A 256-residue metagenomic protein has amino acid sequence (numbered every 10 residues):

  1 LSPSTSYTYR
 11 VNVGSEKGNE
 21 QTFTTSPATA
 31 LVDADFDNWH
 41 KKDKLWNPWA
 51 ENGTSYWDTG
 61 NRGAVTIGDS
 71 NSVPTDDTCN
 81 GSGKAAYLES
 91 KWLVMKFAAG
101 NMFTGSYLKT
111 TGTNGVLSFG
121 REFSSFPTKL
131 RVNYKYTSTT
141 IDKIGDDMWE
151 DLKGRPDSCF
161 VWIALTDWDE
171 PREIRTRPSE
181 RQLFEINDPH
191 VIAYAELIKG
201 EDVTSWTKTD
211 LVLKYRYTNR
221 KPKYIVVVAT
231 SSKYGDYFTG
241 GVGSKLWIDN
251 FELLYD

Functional and structural regions predicted by a protein language model:
L1-T5: Surface-exposed, short loops/turns at beta-strand junctions within beta-sandwich domains
N12-E16, T230-S232: Beta-strand-rich extracellular modules
E16-Q21, W247: Extracellular and select intracellular beta-sandwich modules with Ser/Thr-enriched, small-residue motifs on
E20-V65: Extracellular carbohydrate-recognition regions
D76-K96: Short carbohydrate-recognition loop motifs
M95-P171: Extracellular-facing segments of soluble proteins and assemblies that are Gly/Ser/Thr-biased and enriched in aromatics
D167-D256: Terminal, low-complexity interaction segments
